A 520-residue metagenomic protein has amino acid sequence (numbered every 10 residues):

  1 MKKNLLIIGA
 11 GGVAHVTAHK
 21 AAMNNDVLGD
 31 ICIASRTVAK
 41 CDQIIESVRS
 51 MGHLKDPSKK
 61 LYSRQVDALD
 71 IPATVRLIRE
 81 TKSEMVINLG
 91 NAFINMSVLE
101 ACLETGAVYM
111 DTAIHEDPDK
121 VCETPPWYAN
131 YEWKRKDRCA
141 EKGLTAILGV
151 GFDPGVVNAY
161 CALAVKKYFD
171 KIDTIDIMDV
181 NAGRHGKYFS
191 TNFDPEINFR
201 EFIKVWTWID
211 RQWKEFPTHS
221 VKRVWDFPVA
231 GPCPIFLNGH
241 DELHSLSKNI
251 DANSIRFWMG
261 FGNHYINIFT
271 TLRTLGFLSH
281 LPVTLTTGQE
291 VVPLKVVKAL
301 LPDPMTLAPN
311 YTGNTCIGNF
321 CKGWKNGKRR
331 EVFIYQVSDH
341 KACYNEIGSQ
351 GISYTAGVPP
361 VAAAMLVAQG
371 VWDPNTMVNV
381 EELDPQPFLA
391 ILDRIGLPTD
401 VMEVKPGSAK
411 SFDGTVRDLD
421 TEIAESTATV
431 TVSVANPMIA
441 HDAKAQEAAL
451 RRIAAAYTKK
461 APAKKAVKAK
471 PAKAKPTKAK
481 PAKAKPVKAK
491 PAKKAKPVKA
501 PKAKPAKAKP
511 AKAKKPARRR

Functional and structural regions predicted by a protein language model:
L5-G12: Conserved N-terminal Rossmann-fold NAD(P)-binding element of oxidoreductases
A14-A18: N-terminal Rossmann-fold NAD(P) dinucleotide-binding loop
R36-K40: Helix N-cap at the beta1-alpha1 junction of Rossmann-like dinucleotide-binding domains, i.e., the first residues
G52-D70: Rossmann-fold cofactor-recognition segment
Q65-K82, I94: Conserved Rossmann-fold cofactor-binding substructure of NAD(P)-dependent oxidoreductases
E104, T112-L144: Rossmann-fold NAD(P)-binding glycine/threonine-rich loop
K166-Y457: C-terminal catalytic/substrate-binding lobe primarily of soluble NAD(P)-dependent oxidoreductases
K444-R520: Polybasic, lysine-enriched low-complexity intrinsically disordered terminal tails
